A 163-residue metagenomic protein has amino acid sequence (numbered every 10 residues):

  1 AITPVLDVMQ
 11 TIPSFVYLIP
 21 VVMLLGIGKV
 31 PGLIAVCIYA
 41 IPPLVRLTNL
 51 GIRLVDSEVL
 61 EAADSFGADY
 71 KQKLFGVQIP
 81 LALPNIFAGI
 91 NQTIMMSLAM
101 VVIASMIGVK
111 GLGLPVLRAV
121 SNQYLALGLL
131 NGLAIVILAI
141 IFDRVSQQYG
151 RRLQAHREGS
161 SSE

Functional and structural regions predicted by a protein language model:
A1-P4, L47, G51-L54, E58 (+4 more regions): Membrane-spanning helices that line or support transport/gating and their immediate boundary helices in channels
I2, L6-Q10, G26, L83 (+3 more regions): Alpha-helical membrane-interface segments at transmembrane helix boundaries
T3-A40: Generic hydrophobic transmembrane alpha-helix motif, especially the helices
I12, L25, C37-I41, T48-I52 (+3 more regions): Hydrophobic/aromatic residues within the transmembrane alpha-helices of Major Facilitator Superfamily
M23, S97-L138, Q154-S161: Glycine-rich helix-loop "coupling/hinge" segments at transmembrane-helix boundaries in multipass transporters
I38, Y70-A104, A126, L130-F142 (+1 more regions): Transmembrane alpha-helices
L44-G89: Short cytoplasmic-facing helical segments at TM-TM junctions of multi-pass membrane proteins
